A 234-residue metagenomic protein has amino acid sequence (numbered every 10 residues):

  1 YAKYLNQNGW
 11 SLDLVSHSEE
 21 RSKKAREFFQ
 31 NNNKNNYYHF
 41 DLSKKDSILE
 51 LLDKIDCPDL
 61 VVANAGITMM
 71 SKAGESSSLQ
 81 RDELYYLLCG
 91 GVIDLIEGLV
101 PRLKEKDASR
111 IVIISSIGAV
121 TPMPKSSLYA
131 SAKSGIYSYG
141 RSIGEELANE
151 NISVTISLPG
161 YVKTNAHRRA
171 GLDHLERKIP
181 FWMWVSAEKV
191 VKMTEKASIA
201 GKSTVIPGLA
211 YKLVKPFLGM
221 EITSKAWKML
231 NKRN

Functional and structural regions predicted by a protein language model:
Y1-L12: Canonical Rossmann dinucleotide-binding motif of NAD(H)/NADP(H)-dependent dehydrogenases/reductases, specifically
N64-M69: Conserved NAD(P)H cofactor-binding loop of Rossmann-fold oxidoreductase domains
K72-Y85: Substrate-binding pocket helix/loop in short-chain dehydrogenase/reductase
I96, A132: Active-site helix of classical SDR
S116: Residue(s) in the substrate-gating loop at a strand-loop-helix junction that position the organic substrate next
M123-S127: Active-site loop immediately N-terminal to the catalytic Tyr-X3-Lys motif of short-chain dehydrogenase/reductase
I156, R177-L213: C-terminal helical subdomain
